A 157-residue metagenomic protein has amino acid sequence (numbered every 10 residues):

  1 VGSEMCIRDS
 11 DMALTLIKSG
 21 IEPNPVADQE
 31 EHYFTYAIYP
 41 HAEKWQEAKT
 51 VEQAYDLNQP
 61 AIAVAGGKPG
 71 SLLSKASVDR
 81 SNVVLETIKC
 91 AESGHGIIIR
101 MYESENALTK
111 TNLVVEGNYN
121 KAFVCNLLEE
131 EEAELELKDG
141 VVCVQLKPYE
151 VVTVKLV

Functional and structural regions predicted by a protein language model:
S3-E4, R8-V157: Terminal accessory/anchoring regions of large secretory-pathway or extracellular enzymes
